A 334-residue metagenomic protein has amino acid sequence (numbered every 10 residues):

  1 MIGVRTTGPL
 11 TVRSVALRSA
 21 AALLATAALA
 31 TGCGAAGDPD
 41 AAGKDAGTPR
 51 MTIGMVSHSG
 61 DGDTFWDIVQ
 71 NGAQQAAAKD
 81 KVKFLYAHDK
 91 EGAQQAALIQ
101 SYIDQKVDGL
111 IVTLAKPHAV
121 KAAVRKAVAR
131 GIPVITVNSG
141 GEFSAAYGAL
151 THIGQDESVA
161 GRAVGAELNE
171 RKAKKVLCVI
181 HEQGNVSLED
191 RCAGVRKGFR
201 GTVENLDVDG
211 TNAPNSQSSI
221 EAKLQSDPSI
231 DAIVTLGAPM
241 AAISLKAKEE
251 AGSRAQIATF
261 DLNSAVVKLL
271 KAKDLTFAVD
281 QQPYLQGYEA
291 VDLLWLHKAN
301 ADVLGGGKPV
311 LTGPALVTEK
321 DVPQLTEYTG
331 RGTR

Functional and structural regions predicted by a protein language model:
M1-T31: Sec-dependent bacterial lipoprotein signal peptides
L23-A28, C33-M51: Short, low-complexity, disordered segments immediately C-terminal to signal peptides in bacterial exported proteins
G34, P49, G198-F199, E289-R334: Hinge/cleft segment of the Venus flytrap/periplasmic-binding protein
R50-A76, D80, L85-A97, L114-P117 (+2 more regions): Extracytoplasmic "Venus flytrap"
T64-D80, A160-V164, V186-V203, S219 (+2 more regions): Short, solvent-exposed amphipathic alpha-helices that sit in or adjacent to ligand/effector-binding or catalytic
Q95, T151-V176, N215-Q217, L262-V266 (+1 more regions): Hydrophobic alpha-helical segments within soluble ligand-binding/sensing domains
A96, V112-V128, V195, E204 (+1 more regions): Hydrophobic alpha-helical
H118-V159, N263-K271, L275-T276, Q324-T326: Flexible loop/hinge segments that line or gate small-molecule binding clefts
